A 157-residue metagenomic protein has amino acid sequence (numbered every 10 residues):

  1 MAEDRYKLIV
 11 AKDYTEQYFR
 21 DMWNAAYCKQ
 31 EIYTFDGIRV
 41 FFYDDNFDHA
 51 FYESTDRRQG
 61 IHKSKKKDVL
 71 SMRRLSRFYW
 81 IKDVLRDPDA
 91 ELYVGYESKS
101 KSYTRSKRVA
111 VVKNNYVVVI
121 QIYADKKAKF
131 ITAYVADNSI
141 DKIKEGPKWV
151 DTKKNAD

Functional and structural regions predicted by a protein language model:
M1-D157: Ribonuclease/tRNase effector modules and their secretory precursors
